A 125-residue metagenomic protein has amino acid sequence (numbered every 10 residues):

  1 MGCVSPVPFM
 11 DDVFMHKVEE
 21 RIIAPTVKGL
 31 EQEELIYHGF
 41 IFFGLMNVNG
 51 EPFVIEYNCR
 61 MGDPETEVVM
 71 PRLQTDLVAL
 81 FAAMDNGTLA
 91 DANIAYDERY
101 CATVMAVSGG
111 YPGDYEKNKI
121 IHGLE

Functional and structural regions predicted by a protein language model:
M1-E65: Internal nucleotide-binding/catalytic subdomain
S5-F9, P71-R72, V104, E116-K117: Short, exposed beta-strand "edge-strand" segments with a Pro/Gly-rich flavor and a Y/T-containing core
E19, T26, N47, C59 (+4 more regions): Functionally constrained cores in energy, signaling, and assembly domains
I22-E34, Q74-L77, F81, D85-T88 (+1 more regions): Structural signal for hydrophobic packing residues in well-ordered secondary-structure cores of soluble enzyme domains
M61-D76: ATP-dependent carboxylate-activation loops
E67, V78-F81, E125: Glycine-rich loops and low-complexity Gly/Arg-rich segments that provide flexible linkers or classic glycine-based
A83-E125: Peripheral (often C-terminal) accessory segments that flank ATP-dependent C-N-forming ligase machineries
